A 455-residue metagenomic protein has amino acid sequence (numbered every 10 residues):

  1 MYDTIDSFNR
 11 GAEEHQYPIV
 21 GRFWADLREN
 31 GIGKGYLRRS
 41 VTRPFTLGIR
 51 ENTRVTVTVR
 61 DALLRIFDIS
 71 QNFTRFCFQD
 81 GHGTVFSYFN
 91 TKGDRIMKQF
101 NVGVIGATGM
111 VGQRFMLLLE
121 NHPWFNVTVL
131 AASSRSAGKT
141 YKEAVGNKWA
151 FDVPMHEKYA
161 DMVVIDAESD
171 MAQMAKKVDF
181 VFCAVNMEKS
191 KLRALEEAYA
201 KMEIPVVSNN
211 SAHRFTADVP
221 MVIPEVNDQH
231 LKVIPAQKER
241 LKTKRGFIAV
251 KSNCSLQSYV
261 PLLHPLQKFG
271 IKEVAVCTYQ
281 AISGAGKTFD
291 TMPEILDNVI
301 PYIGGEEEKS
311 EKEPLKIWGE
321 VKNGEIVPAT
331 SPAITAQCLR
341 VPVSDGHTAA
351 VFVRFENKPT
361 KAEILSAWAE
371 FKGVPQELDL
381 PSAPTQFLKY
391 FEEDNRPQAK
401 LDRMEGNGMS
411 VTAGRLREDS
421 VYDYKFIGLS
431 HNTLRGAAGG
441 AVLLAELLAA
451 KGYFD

Functional and structural regions predicted by a protein language model:
E13-H15: Intrinsic low-complexity, disordered N-terminal segments enriched in polar/charged/small residues
N72-I96: Short, Lys/Arg-enriched N-terminal segments with co-localized hydrophobic residues within the first ~10-30 amino acids
Y88-P301, P332-A333, V411-T412, L416 (+2 more regions): N-terminal Rossmann-like NAD(P) cofactor-binding subdomain of oxidoreductases, focused on the glycine-rich
S283-D455: Charged docking surfaces used in two-component/phosphorelay signaling
